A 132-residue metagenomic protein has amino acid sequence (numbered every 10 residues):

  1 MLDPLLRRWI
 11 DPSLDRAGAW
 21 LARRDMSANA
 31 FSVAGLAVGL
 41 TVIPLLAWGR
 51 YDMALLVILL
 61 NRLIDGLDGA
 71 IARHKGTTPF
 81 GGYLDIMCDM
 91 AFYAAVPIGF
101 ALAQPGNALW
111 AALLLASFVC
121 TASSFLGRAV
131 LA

Functional and structural regions predicted by a protein language model:
M1-G18, M87-A132: A feature for the membrane-embedded catalytic helix bundles of lipid/isoprenoid biosynthetic enzymes
M1-M53: Topogenic membrane-insertion module of multi-pass membrane proteins
D11, D15, A19, D68-D89: Juxtamembrane helix-capping/reentrant segments at transmembrane boundaries
D25, L45-G49, K75, L102 (+1 more regions): Helix-loop junctions at the membrane-solvent interface of multi-pass transporters, primarily the C-terminal
M26, I64, L84: Single, functionally critical "micro-switch" positions that shape active/binding sites and transmembrane helices
S32-F80, L113-A116: Membrane-embedded alpha-helical segments that form the functional core of polytopic membrane enzymes, especially those
I43-L45, M53, Y83-I86, A103 (+1 more regions): A generic membrane alpha-helix/interface feature
